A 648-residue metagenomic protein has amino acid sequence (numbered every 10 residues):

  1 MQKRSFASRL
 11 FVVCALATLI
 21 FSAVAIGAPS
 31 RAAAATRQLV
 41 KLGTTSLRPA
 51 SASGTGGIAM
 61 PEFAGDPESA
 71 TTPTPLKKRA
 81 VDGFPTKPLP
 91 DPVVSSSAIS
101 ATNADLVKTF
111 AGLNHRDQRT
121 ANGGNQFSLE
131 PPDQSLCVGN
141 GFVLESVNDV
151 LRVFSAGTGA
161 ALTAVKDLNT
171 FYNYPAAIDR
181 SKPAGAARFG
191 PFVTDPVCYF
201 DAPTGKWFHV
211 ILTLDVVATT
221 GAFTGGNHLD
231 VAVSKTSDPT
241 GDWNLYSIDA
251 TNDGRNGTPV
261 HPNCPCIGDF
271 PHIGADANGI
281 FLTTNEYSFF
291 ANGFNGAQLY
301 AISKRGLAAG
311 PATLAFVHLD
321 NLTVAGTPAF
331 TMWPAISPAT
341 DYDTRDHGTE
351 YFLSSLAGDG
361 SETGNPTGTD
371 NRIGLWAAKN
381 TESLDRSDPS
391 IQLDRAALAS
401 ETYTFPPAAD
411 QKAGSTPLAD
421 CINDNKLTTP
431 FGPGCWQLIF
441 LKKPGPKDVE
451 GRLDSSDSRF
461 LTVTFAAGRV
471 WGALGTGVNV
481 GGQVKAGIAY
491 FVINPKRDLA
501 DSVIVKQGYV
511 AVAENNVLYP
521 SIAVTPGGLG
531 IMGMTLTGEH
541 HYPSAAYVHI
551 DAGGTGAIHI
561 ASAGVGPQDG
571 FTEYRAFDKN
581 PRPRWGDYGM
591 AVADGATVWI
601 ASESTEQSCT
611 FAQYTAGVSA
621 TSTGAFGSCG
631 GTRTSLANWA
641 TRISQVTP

Functional and structural regions predicted by a protein language model:
Q2-C14: Bacterial N-terminal signal peptides that target proteins for export
A7, A17-T18, A32: Compositionally biased, intrinsically disordered low-complexity regions
F11-A23: Bacterial N-terminal signal peptides
S22, A28-P29: N-terminal signal peptide c-region/cleavage motif recognized by signal peptidases
P29-P648: C-terminal PAP-associated
